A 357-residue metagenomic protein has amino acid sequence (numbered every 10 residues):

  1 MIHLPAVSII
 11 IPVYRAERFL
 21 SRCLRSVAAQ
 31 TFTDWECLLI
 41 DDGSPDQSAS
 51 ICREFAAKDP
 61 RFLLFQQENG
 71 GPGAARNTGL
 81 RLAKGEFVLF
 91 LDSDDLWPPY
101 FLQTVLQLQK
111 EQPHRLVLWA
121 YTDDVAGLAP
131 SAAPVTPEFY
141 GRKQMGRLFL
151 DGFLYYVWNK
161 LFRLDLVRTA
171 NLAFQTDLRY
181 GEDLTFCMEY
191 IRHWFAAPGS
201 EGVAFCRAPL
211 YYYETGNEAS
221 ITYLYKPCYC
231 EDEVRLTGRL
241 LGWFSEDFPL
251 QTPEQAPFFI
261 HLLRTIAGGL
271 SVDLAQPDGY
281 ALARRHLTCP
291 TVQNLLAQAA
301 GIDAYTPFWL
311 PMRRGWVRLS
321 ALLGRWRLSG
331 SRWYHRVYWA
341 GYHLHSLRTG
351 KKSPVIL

Functional and structural regions predicted by a protein language model:
M1-G238, W243, L250, K351: Nucleotide-sugar donor-binding/catalytic module of glycosyltransferases that assemble extracellular/cell-envelope
H3, H114, H193, H261 (+3 more regions): Histidine (H) residue identity feature
W97, V135, T185, F258-F259 (+2 more regions): Residue-level signal for alpha-helical context at structural boundaries
F244-P253, L274-Y280: Surface-exposed helix-capping loop/turn segments at secondary-structure junctions
L250-P257, Y305: Short, surface-exposed acidic
P257-G268: Amphipathic alpha-helical repeat scaffolds of TPR domains
V272-L357: Membrane-interface aromatic/basic loop that binds lipid-linked glycans or pyrophosphate carriers, typified by
